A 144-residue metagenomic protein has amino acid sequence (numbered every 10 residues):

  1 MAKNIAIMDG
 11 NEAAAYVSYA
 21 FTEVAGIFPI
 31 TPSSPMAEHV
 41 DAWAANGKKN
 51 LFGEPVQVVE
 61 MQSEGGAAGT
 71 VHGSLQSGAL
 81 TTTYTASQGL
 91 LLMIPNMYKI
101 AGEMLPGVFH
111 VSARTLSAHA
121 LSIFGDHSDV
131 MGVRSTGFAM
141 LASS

Functional and structural regions predicted by a protein language model:
M1-G132, F138: Thiamine diphosphate
G137-S144: Flexible, glycine/proline-enriched loop segments at strand-loop-helix junctions that form or flank small-ligand binding
